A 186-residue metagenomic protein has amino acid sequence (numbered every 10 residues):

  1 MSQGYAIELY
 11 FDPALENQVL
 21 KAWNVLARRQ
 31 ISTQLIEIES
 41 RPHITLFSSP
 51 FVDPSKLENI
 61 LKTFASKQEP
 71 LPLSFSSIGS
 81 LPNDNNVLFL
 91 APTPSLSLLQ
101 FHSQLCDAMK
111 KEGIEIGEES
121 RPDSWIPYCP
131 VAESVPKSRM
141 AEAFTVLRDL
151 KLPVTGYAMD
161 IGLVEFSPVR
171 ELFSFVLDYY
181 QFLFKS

Functional and structural regions predicted by a protein language model:
M1-L73, S97-T155, R170-S186: Basic, often amphipathic N-terminal segments
A6, V87, D160: Short hydrophobic/aromatic beta-strand or adjacent loop that forms the aromatic wall/cage of a ligand/substrate-binding
S80-D84, M159-E171: Glycine-rich beta-strand-turn "strand-cap" elements at beta-sheet edges
P82-N86, S124-W125: Acidic/polar active-site rim loop that often engages polyanionic ligands
L88-P94: Short histidine-centered catalytic/ligand-binding loop motif
